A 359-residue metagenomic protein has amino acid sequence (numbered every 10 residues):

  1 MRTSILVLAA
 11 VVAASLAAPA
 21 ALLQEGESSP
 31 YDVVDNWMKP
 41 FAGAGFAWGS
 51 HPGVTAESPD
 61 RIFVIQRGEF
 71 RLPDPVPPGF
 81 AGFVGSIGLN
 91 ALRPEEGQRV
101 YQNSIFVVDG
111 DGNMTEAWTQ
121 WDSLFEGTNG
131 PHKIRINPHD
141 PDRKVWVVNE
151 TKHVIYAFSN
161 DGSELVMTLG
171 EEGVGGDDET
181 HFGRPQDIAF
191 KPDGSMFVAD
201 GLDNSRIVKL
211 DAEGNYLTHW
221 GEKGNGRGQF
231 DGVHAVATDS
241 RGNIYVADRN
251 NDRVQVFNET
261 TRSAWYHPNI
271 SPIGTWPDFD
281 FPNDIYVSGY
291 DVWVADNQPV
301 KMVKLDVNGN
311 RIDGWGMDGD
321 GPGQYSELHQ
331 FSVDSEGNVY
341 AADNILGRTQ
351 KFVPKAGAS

Functional and structural regions predicted by a protein language model:
M1-S4: Positively charged n-region of N-terminal signal peptides that target proteins for export
V7-S15: Bacterial N-terminal signal peptides
A21-S359: Eukaryotic scaffold repeat domains enriched in small/polar residues
